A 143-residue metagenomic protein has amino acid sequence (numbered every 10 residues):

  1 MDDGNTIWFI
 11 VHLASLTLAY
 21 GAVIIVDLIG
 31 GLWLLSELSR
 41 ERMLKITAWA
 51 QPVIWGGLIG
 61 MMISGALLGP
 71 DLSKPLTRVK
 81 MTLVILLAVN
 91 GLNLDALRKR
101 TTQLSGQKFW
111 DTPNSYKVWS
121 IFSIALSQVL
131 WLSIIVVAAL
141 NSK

Functional and structural regions predicted by a protein language model:
M1-K143: Polytopic transmembrane helical bundles with strong interfacial aromatic enrichment
